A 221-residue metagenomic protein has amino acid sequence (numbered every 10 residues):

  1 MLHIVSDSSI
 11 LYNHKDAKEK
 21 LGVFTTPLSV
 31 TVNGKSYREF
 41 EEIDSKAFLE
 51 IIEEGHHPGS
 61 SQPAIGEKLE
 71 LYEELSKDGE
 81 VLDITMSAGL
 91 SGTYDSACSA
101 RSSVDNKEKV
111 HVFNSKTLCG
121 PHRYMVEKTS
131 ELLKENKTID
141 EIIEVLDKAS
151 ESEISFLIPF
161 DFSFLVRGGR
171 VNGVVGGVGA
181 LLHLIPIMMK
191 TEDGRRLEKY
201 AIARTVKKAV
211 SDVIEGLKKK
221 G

Functional and structural regions predicted by a protein language model:
M1-H3, E80: Beta-sheet entry/capping signal
H3, S8-T31, L90-S102, K107-H111 (+2 more regions): Mixed-charge interfacial surface used for oligomerization/domain docking and macromolecular partner engagement
H3-Q62, E67: N-terminal glycine-rich anion-binding loop in soluble enzyme alpha/beta folds
I43-L49, Y72, S76, C98-S103: A short glycine/small-residue-enriched secondary-structure motif
E50-I51, D78-D83, V104-N114: Glycine/charged-rich beta-loop-alpha catalytic/anionic-binding loops adjacent to active sites
H56-P63, T85-G92, K116-T117: Short coil/turn segments at secondary-structure boundaries
E67-A97: N-terminal glycine-rich phosphate/adenylate-binding segment common to multiple enzyme folds
